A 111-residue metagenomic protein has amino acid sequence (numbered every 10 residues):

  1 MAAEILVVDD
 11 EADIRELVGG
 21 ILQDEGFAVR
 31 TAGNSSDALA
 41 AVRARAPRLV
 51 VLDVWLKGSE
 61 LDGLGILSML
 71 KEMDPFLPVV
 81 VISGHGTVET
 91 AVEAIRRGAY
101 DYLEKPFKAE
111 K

Functional and structural regions predicted by a protein language model:
D10, K105: A Lys-centered signature of the CheY-like receiver
E11-R30: Two-component/phosphorelay signaling modules centered on CheY-like receiver
G26-S35, A41: Short hydrophobic/Thr-rich beta-strand motif most characteristic of the beta2 strand and flanking loop of CheY-like
S35, D53-L67: Conserved phosphotransfer microenvironments
A40, D62-F76, E93: Short amphipathic alpha-helix used as the core "switch/output" element in two-component signaling
R45-L56, V80: Active-site beta3 strand of CheY-like receiver
T87-E89, F107-K111: C-terminal output helix
